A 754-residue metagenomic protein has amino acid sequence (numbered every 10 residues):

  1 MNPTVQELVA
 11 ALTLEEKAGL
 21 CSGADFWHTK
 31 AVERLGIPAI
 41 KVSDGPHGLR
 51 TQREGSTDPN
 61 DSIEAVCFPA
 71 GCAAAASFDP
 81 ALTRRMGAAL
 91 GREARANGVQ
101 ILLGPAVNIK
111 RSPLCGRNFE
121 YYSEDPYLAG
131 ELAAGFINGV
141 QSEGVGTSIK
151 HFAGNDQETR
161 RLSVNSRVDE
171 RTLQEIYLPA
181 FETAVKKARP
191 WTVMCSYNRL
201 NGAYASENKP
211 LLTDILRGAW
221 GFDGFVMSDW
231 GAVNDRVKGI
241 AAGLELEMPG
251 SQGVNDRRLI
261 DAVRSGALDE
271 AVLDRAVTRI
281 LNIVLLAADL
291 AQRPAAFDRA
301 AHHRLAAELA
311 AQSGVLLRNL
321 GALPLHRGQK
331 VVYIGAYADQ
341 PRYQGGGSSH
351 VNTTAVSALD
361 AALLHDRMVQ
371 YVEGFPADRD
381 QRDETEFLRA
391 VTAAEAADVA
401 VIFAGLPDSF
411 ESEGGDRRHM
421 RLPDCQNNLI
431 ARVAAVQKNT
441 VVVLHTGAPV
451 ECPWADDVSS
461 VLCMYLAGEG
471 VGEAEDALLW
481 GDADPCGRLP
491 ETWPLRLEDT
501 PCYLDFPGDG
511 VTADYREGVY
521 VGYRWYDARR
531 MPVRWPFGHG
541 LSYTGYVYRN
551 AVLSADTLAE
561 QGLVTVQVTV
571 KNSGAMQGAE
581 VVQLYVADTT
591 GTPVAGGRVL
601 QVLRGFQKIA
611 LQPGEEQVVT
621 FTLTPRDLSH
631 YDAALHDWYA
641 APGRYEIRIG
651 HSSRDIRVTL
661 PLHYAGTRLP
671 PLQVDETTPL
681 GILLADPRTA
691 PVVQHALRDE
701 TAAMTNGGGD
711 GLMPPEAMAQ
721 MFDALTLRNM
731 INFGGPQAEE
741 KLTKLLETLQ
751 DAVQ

Functional and structural regions predicted by a protein language model:
M1-S629, R644-I649, S653: Glycoside hydrolase catalytic-domain context in secreted enzymes
M1-T4, A665, V753-Q754: Basic/polar N-terminal segments that are highly enriched at the extreme N-terminus, encompassing both cleavable
T13, K741-L745: Acyl-CoA thioester-binding alpha/beta core of soluble enzymes
P625-R668: Terminal connector regions
A665-A685: Low-complexity, Pro/Ser/Thr- and charge-rich linker/hinge segments at domain boundaries
T678-K741: Conserved, compact domain cores that house catalytic/ligand-binding motifs in diverse enzymes and effector modules
T748-Q750: Globin-like tetrapyrrole-binding proteins
